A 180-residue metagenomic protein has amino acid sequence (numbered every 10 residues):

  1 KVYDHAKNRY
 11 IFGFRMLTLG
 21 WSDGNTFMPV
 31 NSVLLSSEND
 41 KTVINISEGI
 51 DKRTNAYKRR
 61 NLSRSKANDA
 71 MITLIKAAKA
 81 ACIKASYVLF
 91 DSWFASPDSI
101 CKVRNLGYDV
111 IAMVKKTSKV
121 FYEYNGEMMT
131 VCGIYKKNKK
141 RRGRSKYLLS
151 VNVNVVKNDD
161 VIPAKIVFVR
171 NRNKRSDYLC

Functional and structural regions predicted by a protein language model:
K1, L19, Y87-A95, V110: Short, conserved catalytic/metal-binding motifs centered on acidic residues
K1-R15, G24: N-terminal extension/subdomain marker
A6, T54-S65, Y87-F90: Flexible, glycine/proline-enriched loop segments at strand-loop-helix junctions that form or flank small-ligand binding
S22-V33, E38-K52, A56, R60 (+1 more regions): An anionic, glycine-rich sequence signature occurring as long contiguous blocks
F27, I83-A85, G107: A general structural motif
S65-S86, F168: Short, basic/hydrophobic alpha-helical segments
M71, S96-I100: Short, well-ordered alpha-helical microsegments
A80, I100-D109: Short, surface-exposed basic-aromatic patches at helix termini and helix-loop junctions that form
